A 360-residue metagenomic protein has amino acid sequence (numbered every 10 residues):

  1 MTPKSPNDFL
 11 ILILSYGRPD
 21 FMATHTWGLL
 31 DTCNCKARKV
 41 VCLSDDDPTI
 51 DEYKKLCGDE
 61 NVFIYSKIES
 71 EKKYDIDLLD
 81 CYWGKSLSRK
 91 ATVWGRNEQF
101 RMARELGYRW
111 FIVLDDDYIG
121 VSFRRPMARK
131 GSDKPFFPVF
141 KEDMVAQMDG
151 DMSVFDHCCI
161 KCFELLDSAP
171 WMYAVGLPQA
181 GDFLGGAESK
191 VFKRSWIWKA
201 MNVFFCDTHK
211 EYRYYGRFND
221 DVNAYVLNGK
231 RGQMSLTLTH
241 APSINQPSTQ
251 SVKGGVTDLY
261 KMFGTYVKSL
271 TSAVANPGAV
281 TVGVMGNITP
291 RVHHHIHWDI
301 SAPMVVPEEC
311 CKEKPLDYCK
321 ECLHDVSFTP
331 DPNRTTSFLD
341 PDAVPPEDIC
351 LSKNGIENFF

Functional and structural regions predicted by a protein language model:
P6-F9, R18-F21, H25, G216-F360: C-terminal catalytic/acceptor-binding lobe
N7-I13, L29-L30, R38-V41: Hydrophobic targeting segments
I13-C33, D47-E52: Short, well-formed alpha-helical segments that are part of the catalytic scaffolds of diverse glycosyltransferases
D20-T24, N34-C35, V41, S70-W83 (+1 more regions): An acidic/histidine-cluster motif and surrounding catalytic segment that typifies divalent-metal-assisted enzyme active
M22-H25, D51-K54, S122-P126, G185-F192 (+2 more regions): A short acidic (Asp/Glu
D46-W110, I119-F137: Active-site-proximal specificity loops/subdomain of glycosyltransferases
I119-N223, K230: Conserved catalytic core of nucleotide-sugar-dependent glycosyltransferases
